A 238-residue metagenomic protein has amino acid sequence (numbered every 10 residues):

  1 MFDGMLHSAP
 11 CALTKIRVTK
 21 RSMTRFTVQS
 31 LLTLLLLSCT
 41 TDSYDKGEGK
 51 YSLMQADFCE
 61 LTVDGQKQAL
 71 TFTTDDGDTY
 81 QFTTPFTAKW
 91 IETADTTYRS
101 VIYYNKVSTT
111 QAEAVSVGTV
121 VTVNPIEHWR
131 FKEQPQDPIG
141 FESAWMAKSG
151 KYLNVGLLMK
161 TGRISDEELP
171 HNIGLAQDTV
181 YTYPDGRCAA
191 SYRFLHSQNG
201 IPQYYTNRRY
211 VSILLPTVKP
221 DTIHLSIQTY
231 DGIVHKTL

Functional and structural regions predicted by a protein language model:
L35-S38: C-terminal motif of bacterial Sec signal peptides marking the signal peptidase cleavage site
S43-K67: Structural detector for short beta-strands of small beta-barrel domains
G77-E92: Beta-strand/loop nucleic-acid-binding surfaces
I91-E113: Flexible glycine-rich surface loops and low-complexity tracts that mediate binding to linear polymers
D95, F194-T222: Short, solvent-exposed, Trp/other aromatic-anchored flexible loops in extracytoplasmic proteins
K106-R130: OB-fold/S1-family single-stranded nucleic acid-binding modules
S108-Q111, P220, Q228-K236: Short acidic/polar inter-strand loop motif in beta-rich domains
E142-L195: Short helix-loop boundary/capping segments
